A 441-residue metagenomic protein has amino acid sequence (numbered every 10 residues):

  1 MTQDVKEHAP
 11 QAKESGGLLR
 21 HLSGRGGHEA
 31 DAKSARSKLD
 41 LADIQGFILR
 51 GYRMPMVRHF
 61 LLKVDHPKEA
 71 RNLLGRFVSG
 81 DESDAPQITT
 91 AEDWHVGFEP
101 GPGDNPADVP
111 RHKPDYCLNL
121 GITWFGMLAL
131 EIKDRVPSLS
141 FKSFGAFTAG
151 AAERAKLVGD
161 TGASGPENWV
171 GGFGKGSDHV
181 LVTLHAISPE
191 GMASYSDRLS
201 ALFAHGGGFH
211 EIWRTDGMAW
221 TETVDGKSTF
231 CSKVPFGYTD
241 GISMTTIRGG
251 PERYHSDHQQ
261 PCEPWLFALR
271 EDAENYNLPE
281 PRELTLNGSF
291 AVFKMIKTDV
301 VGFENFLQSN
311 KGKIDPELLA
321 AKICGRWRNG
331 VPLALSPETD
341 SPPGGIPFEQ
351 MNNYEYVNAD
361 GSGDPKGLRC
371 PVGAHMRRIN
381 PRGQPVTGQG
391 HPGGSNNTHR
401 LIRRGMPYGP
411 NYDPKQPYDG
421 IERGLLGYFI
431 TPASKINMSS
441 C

Functional and structural regions predicted by a protein language model:
T2-C441: Long, low-complexity, Ser/Thr/Gly/Pro-rich intrinsically disordered segments that act as flexible linkers and assembly
